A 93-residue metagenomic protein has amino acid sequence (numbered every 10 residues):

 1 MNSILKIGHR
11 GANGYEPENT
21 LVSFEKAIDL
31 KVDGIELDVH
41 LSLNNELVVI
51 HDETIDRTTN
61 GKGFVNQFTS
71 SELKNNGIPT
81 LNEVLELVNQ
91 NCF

Functional and structural regions predicted by a protein language model:
M1-F93: Phosphate-group recognition and catalysis centered on beta-loop-alpha active-site segments
